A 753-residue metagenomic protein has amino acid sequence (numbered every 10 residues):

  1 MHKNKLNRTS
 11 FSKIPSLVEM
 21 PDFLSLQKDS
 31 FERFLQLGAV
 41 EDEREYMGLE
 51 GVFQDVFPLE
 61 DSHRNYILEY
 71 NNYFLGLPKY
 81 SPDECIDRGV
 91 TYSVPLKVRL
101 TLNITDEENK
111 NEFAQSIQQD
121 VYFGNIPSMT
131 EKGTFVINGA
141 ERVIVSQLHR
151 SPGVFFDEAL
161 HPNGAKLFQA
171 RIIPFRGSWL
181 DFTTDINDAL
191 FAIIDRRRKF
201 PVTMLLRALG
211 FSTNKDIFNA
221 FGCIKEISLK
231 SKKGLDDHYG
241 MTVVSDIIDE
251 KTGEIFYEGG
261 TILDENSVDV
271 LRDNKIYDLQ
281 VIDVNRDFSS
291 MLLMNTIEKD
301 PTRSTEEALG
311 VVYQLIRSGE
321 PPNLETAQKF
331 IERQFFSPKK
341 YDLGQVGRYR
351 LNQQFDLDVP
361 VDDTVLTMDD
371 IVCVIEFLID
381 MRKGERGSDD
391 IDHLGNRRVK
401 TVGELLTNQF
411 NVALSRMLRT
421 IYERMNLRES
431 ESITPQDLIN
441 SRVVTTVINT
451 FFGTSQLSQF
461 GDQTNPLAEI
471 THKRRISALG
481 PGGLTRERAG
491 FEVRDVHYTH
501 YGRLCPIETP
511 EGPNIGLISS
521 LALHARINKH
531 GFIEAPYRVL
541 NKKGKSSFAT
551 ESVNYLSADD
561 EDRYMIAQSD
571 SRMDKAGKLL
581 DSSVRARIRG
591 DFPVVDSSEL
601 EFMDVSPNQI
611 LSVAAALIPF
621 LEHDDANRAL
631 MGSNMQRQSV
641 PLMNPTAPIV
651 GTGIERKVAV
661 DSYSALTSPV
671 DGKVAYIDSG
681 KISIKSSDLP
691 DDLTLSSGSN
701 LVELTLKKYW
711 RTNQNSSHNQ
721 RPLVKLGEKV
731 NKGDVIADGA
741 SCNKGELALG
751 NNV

Functional and structural regions predicted by a protein language model:
M1-S477, A522-P641, S679, D691: N-terminal non-catalytic structural scaffold regions of very large proteins
G260, G672, G727-I736: A structural signal for short beta-strand/turn segments enriched in small hydrophobics and glycine
D264, G512, K681-I682, N731-L747: Short hydrophobic beta/alpha edge segments that flank linear recognition/processing sites
V268, S520, E655, S679 (+1 more regions): Short, surface-exposed secondary-structure boundary micro-motifs
R475-P506, I649-P669: Flexible, glycine/threonine-enriched loop-and-boundary segments that flank and lead into catalytic domains of large
N634-E655: Edge strands and adjacent loops of beta-rich recognition modules
L666-D678: Structural detector for short beta-strands of small beta-barrel domains
T705-N731: Short histidine-centered loop motifs in beta-beta connectors
